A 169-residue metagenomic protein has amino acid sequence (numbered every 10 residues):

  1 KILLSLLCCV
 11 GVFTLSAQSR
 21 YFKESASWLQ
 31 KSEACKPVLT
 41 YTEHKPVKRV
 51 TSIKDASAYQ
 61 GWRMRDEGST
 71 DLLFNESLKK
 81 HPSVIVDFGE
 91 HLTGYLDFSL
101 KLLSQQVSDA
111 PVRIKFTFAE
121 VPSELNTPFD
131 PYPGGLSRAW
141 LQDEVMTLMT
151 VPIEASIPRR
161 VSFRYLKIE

Functional and structural regions predicted by a protein language model:
K1-R20: Bacterial Sec-dependent N-terminal signal peptides
Q18-E169: Extracellular/oxidizing-compartment recognition motifs
